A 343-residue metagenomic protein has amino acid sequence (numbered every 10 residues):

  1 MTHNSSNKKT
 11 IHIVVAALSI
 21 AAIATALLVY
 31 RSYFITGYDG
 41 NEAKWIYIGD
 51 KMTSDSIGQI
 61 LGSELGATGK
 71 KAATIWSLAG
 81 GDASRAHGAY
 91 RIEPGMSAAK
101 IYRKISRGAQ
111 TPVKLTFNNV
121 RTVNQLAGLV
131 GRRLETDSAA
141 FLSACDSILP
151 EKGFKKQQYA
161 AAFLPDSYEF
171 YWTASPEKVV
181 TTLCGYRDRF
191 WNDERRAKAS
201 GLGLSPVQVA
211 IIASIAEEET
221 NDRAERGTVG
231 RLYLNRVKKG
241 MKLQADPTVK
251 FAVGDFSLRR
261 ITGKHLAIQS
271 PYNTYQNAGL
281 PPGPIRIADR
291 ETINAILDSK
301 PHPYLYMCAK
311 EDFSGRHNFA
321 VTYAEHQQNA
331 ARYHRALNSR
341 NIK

Functional and structural regions predicted by a protein language model:
M1-Q244, V249-G254, R286-E291, A295-P303 (+1 more regions): Conserved catalytic or metal-liganding residues and their short signature motifs at active sites of enzymes
Q244-R286: Conserved SxxK-family serine transpeptidase/carboxypeptidase catalytic domain of penicillin-binding proteins
